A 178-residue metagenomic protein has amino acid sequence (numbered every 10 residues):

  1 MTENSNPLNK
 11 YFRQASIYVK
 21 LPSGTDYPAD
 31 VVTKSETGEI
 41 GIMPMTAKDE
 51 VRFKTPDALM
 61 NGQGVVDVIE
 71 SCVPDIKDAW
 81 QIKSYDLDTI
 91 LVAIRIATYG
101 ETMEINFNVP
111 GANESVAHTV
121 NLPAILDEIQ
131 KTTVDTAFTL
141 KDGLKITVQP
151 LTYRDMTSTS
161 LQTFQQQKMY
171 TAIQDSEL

Functional and structural regions predicted by a protein language model:
M1-L178: Long C-terminal interaction/binding lobes of large macromolecular proteins
